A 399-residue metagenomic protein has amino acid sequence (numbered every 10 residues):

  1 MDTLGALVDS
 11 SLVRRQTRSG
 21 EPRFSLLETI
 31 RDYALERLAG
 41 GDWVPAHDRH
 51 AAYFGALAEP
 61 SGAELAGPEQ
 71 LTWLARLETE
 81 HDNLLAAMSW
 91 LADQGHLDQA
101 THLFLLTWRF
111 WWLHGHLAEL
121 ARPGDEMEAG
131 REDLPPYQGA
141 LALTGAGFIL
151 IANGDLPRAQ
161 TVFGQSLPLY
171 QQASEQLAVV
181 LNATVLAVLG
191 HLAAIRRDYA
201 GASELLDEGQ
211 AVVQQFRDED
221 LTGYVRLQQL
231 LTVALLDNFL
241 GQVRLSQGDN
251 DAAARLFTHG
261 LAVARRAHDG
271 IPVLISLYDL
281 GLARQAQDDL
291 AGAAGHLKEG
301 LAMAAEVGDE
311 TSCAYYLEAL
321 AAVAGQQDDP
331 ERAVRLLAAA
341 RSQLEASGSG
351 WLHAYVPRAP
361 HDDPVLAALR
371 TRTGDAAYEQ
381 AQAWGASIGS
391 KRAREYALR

Functional and structural regions predicted by a protein language model:
M1-A52, D93, L97-L105, R255 (+3 more regions): C-terminal boundary/linker of central alpha/beta nucleotide-binding cores
R31-Y33, R37, A51, P60 (+1 more regions): Short, well-ordered secondary-structure microsegments that present a prominent hydrophobic/aromatic side chain
R76, H96, L113-H116, L134-P135 (+8 more regions): Short coil/turn linker motifs that delimit alpha-helical repeat modules in TPR/alpha-solenoid proteins
M88-S89, D125-A129, G164-E175, D207-D218 (+3 more regions): Amphipathic alpha-helical segments of tetratricopeptide repeats
T101-H114, Q138-L156, A178-D198, L221-G248 (+5 more regions): Tandem amphipathic alpha-helical repeat scaffolds
E331-R399: C-terminal non-catalytic interaction modules
